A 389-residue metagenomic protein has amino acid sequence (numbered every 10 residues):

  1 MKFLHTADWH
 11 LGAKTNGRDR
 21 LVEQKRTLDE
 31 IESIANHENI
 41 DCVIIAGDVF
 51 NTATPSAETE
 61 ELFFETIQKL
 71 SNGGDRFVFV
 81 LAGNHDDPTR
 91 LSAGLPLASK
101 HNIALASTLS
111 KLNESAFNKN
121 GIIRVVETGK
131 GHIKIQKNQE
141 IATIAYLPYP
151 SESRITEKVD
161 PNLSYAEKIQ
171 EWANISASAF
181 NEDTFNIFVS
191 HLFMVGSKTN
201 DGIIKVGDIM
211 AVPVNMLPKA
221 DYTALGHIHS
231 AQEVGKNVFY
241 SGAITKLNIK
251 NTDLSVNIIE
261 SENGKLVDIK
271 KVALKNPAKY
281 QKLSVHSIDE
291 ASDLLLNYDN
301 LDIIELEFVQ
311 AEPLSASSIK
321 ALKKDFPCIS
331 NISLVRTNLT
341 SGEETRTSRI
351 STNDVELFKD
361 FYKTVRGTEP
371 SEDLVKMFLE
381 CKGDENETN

Functional and structural regions predicted by a protein language model:
M1-Q68, N72-D75, D373-K376, E380-N389: N-terminal active-site segment of His-dependent metallophosphoesterases
L4, I44, F79, A106 (+5 more regions): Hydrophobic/aromatic beta-strand patches that form the interior of the parallel beta-sheet core in alpha/beta enzyme
D8, L28, V43, D48 (+8 more regions): Divalent metal-coordination and catalytic microenvironments
A35-N39, G74, N138-Q139, F180-D183 (+1 more regions): Glycine-rich phosphate-binding loop signature in dinucleotide/nucleotide-binding domains
H37, S261-N389: Accessory, non-catalytic peripheral segments of nucleic-acid enzymes
P55, D86-E233: His/Asp/Glu-rich metal-coordinating catalytic cores of metallo-dependent phosphodiesterases/hydrolases acting on
N72-V78, T184, A220: A short helix->loop->beta-strand "cap" motif at the edges of active sites that frequently abuts
F117-R124, T128-N138, V238-I303: Binuclear metal-dependent phosphoesterase catalytic core
